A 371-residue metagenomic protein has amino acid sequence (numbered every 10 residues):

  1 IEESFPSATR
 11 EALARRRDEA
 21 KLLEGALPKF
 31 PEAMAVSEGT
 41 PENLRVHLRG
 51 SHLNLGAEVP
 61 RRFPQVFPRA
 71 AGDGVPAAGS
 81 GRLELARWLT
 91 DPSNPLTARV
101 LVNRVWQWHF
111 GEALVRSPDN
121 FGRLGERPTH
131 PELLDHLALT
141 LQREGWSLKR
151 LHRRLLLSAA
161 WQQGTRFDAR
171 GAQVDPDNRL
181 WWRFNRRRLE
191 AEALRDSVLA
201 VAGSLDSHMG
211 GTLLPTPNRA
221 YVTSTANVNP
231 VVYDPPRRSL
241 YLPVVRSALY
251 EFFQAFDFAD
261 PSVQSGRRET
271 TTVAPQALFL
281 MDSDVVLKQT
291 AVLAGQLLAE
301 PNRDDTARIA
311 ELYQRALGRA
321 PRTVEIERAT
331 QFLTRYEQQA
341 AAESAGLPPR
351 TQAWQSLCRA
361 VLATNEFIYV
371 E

Functional and structural regions predicted by a protein language model:
I1-D234, A259-R268, M281, L287-A353 (+1 more regions): Primarily short, surface-exposed interaction patches in extracytoplasmic proteins
R238-V244: Short beta-strand/turn segments that mark the catalytic/cofactor-handling region of acyl-thioester transfer
A248-D257: Active-site Gly/Thr loop motif
L357: Globin-like tetrapyrrole-binding proteins
